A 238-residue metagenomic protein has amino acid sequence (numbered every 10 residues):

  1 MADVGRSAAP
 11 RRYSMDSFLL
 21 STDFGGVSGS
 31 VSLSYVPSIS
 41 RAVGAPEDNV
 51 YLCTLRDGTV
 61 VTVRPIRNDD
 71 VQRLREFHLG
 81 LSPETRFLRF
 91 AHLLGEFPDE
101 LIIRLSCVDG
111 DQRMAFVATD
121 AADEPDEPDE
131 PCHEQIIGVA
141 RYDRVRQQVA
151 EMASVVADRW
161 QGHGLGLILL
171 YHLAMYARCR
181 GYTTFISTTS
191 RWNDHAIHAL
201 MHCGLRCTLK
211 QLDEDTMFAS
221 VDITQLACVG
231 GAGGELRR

Functional and structural regions predicted by a protein language model:
A2-D3, P10-D57: Short acidic N-proximal helix/loop "leader" segments that mark the beginning of a domain or an inter-domain linker
V61-R73: A short beta-loop-alpha structural element at the N-terminal edge of CoA-dependent acyl/N-acetyltransferase catalytic
A91-E151: Acetyl-CoA-dependent GNAT
V145-R146, A153-G162, T189-S190: A short, internal acetyl-CoA/4′-phosphopantetheine-binding micro-motif in the GNAT/acyltransferase core
G162-C179, H202: Conserved acetyl-CoA-binding loop-helix of GNAT-fold acetyltransferases
A177-T189: Conserved GNAT acetyl-CoA-binding A-motif
T188, G204-D222: Conserved catalytic-core motifs of GNAT/GCN5-like acyltransferases
T224-G231: Short, charged/polar, Gly/Pro-enriched secondary-structure boundary elements
